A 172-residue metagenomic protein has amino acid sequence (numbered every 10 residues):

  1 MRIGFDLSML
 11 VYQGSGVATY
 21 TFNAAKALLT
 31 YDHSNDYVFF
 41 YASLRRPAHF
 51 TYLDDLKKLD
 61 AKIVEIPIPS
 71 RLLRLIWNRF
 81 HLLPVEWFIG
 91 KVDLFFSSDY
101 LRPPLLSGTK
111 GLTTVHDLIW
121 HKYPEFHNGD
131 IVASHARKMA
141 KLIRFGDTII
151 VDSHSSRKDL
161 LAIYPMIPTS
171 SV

Functional and structural regions predicted by a protein language model:
M1-V172: Carbohydrate transferase catalytic cores enriched for Leloir-type hexosyltransferases
